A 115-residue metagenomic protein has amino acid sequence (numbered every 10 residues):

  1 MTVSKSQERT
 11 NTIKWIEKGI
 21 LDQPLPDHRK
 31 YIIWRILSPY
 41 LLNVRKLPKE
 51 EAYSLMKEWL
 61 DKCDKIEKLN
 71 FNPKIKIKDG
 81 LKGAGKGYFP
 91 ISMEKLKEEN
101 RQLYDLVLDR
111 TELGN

Functional and structural regions predicted by a protein language model:
M1-W34, P39-N115: Basic, alpha-helical nucleic-acid-binding regions used in initiation and control of genome expression
